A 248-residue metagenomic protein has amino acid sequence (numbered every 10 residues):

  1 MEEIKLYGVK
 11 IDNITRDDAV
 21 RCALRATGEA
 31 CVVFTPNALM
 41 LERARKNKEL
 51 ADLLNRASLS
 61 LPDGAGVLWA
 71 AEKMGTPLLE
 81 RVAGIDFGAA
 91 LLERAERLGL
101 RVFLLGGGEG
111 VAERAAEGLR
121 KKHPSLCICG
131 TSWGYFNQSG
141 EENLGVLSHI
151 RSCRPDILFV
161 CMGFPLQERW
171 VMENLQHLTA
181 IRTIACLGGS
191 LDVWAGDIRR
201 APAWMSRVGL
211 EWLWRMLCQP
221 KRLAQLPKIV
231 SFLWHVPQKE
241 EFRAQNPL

Functional and structural regions predicted by a protein language model:
M1-D86: N-terminal nucleotide/polyanion-binding subdomain common to many enzyme families
A30, L100, T179-R182: A short helix->loop->beta-strand "cap" motif at the edges of active sites that frequently abuts
N37-L41, M162-Q167, S190-L191: Short glycine-rich anion-binding loops that position phosphate/pyrophosphate groups of nucleotides and phosphorylated
G66-E72, R200-L248: A transmembrane-helix-recognition feature enriched in membrane-embedded lipid enzymes and envelope glyco-/phospholipid
E72-H149, C153-R154: Conserved beta-alpha
A116, E168-H177: Short Gly/Thr/Asp-enriched flexible loops that form oxyanion-binding sites at enzyme active sites
W133-Q138, I181-C218: Short, flexible loop segments at boundaries between secondary-structure elements
I150-F164: Proline-aspartate-enriched helix->loop->beta-strand connector
